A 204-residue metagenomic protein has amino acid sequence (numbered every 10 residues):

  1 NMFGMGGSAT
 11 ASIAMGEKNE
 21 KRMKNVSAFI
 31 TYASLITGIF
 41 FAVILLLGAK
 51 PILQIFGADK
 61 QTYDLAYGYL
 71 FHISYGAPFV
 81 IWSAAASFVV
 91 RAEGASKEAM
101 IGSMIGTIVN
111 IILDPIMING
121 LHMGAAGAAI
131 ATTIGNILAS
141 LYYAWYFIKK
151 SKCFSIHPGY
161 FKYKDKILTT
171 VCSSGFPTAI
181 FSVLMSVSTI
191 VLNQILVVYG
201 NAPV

Functional and structural regions predicted by a protein language model:
N1-V43, V80-A99, I190-Q194, V204: Small-residue-rich hydrophobic transmembrane alpha-helices
M2-G6, A42, A77-A85, V89 (+7 more regions): Hydrophobic alpha-helical transmembrane bundles that constitute the permease/transmembrane domains of multi-pass
A11-P78, G120-F176: Short alpha-helical transmembrane segments in multi-pass integral membrane proteins
L53-K60, I116-M123, V183-V204: Helix-terminus/linker motif at the lipid-water interface of multi-pass membrane proteins
G94-I101, A125-A129: Short, non-helical or kinked segments that cap or interrupt transmembrane helices
